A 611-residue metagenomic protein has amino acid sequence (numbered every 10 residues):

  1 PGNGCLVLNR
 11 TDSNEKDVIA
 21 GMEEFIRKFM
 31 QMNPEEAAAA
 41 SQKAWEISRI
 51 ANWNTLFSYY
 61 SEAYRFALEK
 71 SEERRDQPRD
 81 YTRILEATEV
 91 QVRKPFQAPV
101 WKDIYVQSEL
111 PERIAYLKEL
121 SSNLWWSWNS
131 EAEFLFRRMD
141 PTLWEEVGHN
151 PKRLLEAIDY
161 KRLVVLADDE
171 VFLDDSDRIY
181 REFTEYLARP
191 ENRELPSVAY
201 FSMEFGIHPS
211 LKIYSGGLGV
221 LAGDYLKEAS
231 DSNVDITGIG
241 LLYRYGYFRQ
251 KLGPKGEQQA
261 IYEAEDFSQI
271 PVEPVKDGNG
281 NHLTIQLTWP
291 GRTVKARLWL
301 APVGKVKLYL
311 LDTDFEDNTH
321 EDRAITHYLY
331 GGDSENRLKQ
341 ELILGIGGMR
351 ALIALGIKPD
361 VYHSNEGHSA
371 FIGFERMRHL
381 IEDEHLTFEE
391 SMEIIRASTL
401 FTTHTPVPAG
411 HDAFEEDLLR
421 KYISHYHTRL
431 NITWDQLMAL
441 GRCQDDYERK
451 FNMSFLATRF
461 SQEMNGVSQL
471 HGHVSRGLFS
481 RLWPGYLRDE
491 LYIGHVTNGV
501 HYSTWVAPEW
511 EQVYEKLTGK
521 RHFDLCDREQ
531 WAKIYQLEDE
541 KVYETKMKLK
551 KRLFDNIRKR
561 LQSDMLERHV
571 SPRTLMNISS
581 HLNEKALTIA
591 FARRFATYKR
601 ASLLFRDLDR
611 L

Functional and structural regions predicted by a protein language model:
P1-L611: Catalytic cores of carbohydrate-active enzymes across secretory and cytosolic contexts
